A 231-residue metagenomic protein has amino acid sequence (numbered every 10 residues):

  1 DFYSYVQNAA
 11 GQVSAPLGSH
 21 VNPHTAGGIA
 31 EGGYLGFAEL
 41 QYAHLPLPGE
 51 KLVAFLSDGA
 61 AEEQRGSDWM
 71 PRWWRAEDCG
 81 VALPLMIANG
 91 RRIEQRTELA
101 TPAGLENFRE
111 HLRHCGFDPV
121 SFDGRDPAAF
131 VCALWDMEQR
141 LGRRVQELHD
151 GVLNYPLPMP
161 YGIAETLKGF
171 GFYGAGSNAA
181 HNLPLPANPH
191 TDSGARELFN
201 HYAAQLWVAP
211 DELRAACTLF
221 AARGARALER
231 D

Functional and structural regions predicted by a protein language model:
D1-E77: Cofactor-binding active-site loop characterized by glycine-rich and histidine/acidic residues
A60-R65, V81-D231: Conserved acidic/glycine
